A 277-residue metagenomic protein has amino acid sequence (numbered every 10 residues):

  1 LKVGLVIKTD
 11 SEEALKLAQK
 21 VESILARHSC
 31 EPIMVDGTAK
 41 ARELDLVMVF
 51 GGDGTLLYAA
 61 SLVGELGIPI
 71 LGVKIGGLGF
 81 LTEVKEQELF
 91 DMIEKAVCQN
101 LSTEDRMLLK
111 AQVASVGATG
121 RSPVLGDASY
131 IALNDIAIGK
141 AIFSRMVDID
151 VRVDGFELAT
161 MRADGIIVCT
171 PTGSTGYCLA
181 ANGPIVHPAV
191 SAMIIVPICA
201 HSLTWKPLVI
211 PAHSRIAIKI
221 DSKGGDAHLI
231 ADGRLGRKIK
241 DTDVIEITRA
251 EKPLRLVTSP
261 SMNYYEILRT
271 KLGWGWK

Functional and structural regions predicted by a protein language model:
L1-L46, F50, Y58, Q87-S102 (+3 more regions): ATP/NTP phosphate-donor binding region
K8, M48, G52, K74 (+2 more regions): A residue-level signal for conserved active-site and pocket-lining positions in enzyme catalytic cores
G54-A60, T175-A180: Short glycine/serine/threonine-rich phosphate/pyrophosphate-binding segments that cradle anionic phosphate groups
G67-P69: Proline-centered loop/turn at the N-terminus of a beta-strand
F80-D164: Catalytic core of DAGKc-family lipid kinases
Y130, I138, D154-E157, W205-K277: ATP/nucleoside-binding phosphotransfer catalytic cores, i.e., glycine-rich phosphate-binding loops
V151, G173, L229: Short aromatic-centered micro-motifs
A159-T204: Gly/Ser/Thr-rich active-site loops/lids in small-molecule metabolic enzymes that frequently grip phosphoryl groups
